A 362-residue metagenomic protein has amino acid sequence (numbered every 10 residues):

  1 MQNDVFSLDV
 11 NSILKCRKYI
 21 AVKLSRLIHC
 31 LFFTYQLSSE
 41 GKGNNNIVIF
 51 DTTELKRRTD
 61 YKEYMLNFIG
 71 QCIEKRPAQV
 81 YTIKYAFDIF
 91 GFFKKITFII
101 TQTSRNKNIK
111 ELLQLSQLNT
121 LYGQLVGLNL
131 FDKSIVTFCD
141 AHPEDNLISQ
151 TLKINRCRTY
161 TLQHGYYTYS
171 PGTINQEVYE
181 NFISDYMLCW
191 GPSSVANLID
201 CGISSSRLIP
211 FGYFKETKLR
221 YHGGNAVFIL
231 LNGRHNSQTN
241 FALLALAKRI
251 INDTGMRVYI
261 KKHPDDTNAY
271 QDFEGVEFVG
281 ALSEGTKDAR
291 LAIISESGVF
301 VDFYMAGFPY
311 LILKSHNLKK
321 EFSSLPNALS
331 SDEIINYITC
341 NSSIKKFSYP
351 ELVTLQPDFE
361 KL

Functional and structural regions predicted by a protein language model:
M1-I203, R207-P210: Active-site and donor-binding regions of nucleotide-sugar-utilizing enzymes
T53-D60, H142-E144, S194, G233-T239 (+3 more regions): Short acidic, S/G/P-rich loop/turn micro-motifs used as interaction or catalytic elements
Y61, M65, P210-D272: Conserved catalytic-core segment of nucleotide-activated headgroup transferases in glycan assembly
E74-A78, I89-Q102, C157, I203-I209 (+4 more regions): Active-site regions of enzymes building and remodeling cell-envelope glycoconjugates
F92, Y169-I174, K218-H222, T286-A292 (+2 more regions): Short, charged, surface-exposed secondary-structure boundary motifs
L130-S134, N225, D288-L291: Short acidic/histidine-rich motifs immediately flanking catalytic phosphotransfer sites in two-component signaling
S205, Q271-D272, G298-Q356: Catalytic binding pocket for nucleotide-activated donors in carbohydrate/polymer assembly enzymes
P264-F308, H316: Donor nucleotide-activated moiety binding/catalytic core segment of transferases that use nucleotide-activated donors
